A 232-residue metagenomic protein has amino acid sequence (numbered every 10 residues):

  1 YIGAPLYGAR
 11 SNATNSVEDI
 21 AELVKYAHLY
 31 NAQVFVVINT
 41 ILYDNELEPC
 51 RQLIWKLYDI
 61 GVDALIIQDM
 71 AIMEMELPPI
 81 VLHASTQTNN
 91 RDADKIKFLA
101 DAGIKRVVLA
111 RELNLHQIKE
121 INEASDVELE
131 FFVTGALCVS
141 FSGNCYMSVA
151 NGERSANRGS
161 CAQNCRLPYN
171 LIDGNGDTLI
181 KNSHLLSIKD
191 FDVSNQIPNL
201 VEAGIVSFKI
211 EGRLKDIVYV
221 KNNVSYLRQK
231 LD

Functional and structural regions predicted by a protein language model:
Y1-N90, L109, Q117-S207, L214-D232: Active-site pocket-lining/capping segments in soluble small-molecule metabolic enzymes
R91-K95: Short, glycine/polar-rich helix-capping loops at beta-to-alpha or helix-loop-helix junctions that flank or form
A102-G103, R213: Hydrophobic alpha-helical bundles that form the membrane domains of multi-pass transporters
E112: Active-site loop and adjoining helix of the penicillin-binding protein/serine DD-peptidase-beta-lactamase fold
